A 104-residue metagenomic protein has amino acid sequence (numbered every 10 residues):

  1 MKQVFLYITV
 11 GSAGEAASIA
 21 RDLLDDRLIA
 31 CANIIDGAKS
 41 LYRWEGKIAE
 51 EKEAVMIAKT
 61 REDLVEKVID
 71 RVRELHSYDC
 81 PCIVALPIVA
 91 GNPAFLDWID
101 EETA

Functional and structural regions predicted by a protein language model:
M1-A104: Positively charged, small/polar-rich N-terminal and surface patches that mediate targeting and assembly and bind
